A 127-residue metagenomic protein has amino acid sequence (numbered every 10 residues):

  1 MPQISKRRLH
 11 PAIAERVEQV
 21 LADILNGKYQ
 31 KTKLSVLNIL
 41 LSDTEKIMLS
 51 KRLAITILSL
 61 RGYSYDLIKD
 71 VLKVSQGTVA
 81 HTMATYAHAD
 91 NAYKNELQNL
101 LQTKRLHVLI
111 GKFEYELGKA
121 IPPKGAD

Functional and structural regions predicted by a protein language model:
M1-G27: General nucleic-acid-binding
T32-K51: Short, Lys/Arg-enriched anionic-surface-contact patches
L49-Y63: Short, amphipathic alpha-helical "recognition" segments used to contact nucleic acids or chromatin
L67-K73: Short alpha-helical "recognition helix" segments of helix-turn-helix
V79-A80: Helix-turn-helix DNA-binding helix
A84-L97: Short, solvent-exposed alpha-helical "recognition" segments
N95-D127: Intrinsically disordered, low-complexity basic tails/linkers immediately adjacent to helix-turn-helix/homeobox/MYB/SANT
